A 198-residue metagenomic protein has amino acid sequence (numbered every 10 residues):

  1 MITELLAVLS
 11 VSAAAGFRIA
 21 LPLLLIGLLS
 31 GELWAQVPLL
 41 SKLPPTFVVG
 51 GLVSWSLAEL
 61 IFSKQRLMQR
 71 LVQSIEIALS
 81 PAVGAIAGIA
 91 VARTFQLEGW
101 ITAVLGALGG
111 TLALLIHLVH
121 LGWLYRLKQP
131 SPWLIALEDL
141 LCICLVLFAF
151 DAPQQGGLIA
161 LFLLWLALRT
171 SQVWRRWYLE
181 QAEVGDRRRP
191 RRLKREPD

Functional and structural regions predicted by a protein language model:
M1-E4, L28-F47, I86-A103, F148-I159: Helix-coil boundary and interhelical linker segments in multi-pass alpha-helical membrane proteins
L23-G27, L52, T102-G110, Q155-A167: Hydrophobic core segments of alpha-helical transmembrane domains in multi-pass membrane proteins
P45-V49, Q69-V83, T102-V104, K128-A136: Cytoplasmic-side transmembrane-helix entry/capping segments in multi-pass membrane proteins
S54-W100: Ordered, amphipathic secondary-structure segments that act as subunit-interaction surfaces in large macromolecular
S56-R70, I116-R126, Q172-R176: C-terminal ends of transmembrane helices
E76-A90, W133-L147, R188-P197: Small-residue-rich segments of transmembrane alpha-helices in multi-pass membrane proteins, especially helix faces
A82-V91, T102-V119: Mid-bilayer segments of alpha-helical transmembrane spans in multi-pass integral membrane proteins that mediate
S171-D198: Short, highly charged, low-complexity non-transmembrane loops/tails of multi-pass membrane proteins
